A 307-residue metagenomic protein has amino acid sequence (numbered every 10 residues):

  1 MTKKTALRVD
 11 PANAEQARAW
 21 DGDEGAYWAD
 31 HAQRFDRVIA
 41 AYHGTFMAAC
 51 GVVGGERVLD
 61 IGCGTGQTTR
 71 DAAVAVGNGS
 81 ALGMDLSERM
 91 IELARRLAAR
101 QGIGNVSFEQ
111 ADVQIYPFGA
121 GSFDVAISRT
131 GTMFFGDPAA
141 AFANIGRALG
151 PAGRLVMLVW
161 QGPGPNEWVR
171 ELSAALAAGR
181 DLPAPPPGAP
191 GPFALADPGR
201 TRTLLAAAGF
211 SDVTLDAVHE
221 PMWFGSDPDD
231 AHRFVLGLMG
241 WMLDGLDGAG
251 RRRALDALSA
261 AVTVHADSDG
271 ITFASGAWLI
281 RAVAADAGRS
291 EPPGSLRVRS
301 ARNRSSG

Functional and structural regions predicted by a protein language model:
K3-D10, Q16-A19, E24-R34, D212-D269: C-terminal helical/coil "lid" or tail adjacent to the Rossmann-like core of SAM-dependent
R37-E56, D71: Conserved alpha-helix/loop element of class I SAM-dependent methyltransferases that forms part of the SAM/SAH-binding
R57-Y116, A140: Class I SAM-dependent methyltransferase SAM/SAH-binding core
Q114-V125: A short acidic, Gly/Pro-enriched loop at the edge of an enzyme's catalytic core that lines a small-molecule cofactor
D124-P138, Q161: A short SAM/SAH-binding and catalytic strip from SAM-dependent methyltransferases
A139-A140, G146, G150-G225: Conserved catalytic/acceptor-binding region of the Class I
H232-R233, A277-R289: Core SAM-dependent methyltransferase catalytic element
L296-R302: Compositionally biased, intrinsically disordered low-complexity segments enriched in Pro/Arg/Gln/His
